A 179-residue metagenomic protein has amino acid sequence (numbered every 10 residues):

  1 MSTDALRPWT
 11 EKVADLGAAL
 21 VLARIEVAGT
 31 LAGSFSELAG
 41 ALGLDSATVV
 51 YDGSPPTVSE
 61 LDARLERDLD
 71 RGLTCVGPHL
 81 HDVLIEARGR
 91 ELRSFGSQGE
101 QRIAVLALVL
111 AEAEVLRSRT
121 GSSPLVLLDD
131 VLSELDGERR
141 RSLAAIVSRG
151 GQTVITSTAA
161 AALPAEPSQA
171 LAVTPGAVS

Functional and structural regions predicted by a protein language model:
M1: Phosphate/Mg2+-binding loops and adjacent switch elements in nucleotide/diphosphate-handling enzyme cores
D4-L125, E134-E138, S142-G150, T158-S168 (+1 more regions): Conserved NTPase motor "head" modules and their coupling/switch loops across ABC/AAA+ ATPases, GTPases, and GHKL ATPases
D129-V131: Walker B catalytic acidic pair
V173-T174: Beta-propeller blade-edge and WD-like acidic-aromatic loop motif
